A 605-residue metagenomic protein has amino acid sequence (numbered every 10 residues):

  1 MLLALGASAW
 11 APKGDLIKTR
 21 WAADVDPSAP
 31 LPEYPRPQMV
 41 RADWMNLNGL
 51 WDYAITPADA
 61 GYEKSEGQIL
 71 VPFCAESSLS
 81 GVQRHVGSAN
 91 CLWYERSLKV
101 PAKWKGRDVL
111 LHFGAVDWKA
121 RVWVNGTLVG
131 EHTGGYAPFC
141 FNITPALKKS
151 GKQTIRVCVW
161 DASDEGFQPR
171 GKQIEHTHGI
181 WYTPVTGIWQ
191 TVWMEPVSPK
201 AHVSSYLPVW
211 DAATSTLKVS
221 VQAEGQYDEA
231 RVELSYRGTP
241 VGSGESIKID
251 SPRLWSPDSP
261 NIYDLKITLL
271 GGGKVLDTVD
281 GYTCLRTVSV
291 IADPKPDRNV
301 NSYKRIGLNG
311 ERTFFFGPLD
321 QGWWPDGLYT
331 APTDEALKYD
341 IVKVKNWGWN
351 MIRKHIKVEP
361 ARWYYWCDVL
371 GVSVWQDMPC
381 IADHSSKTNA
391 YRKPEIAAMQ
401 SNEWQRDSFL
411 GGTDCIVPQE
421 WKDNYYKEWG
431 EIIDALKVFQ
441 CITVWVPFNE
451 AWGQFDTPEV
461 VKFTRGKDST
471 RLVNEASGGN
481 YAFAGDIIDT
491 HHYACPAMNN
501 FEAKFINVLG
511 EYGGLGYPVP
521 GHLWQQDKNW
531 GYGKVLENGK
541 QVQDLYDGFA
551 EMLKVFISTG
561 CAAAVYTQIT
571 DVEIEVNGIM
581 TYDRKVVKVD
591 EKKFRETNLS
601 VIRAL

Functional and structural regions predicted by a protein language model:
M1-P12: Bacterial Sec-dependent N-terminal signal peptides
W10-H112, P169-W181, V185-Q190, V197-S198 (+4 more regions): Extended carbohydrate-recognition surfaces in non-catalytic/accessory domains of CAZymes and lectin-like proteins
A54-A58, R84-A201, E224-Y227, T239-V241 (+2 more regions): Accessory beta-strand-rich segments of carbohydrate-active enzymes
V86-W93, K105-R107, F139, D258-N261 (+2 more regions): Aromatic- and glycine-enriched glycan-recognition loops and surfaces that form the carbohydrate-binding subsites
K148-K152, Q222-P294, R298: Extended acidic/polar, glycine-enriched regions that form or flank non-catalytic beta-rich accessory modules
S205-W210, K266-V344, L599-S600, A604: N-terminal carbohydrate-binding accessory modules
W210-S220: Contiguous beta-strand segments within globular domains
P296, V342-K343, M351-T597: Substrate-binding/catalytic cleft of secreted carbohydrate-active enzymes, primarily glycoside hydrolases
